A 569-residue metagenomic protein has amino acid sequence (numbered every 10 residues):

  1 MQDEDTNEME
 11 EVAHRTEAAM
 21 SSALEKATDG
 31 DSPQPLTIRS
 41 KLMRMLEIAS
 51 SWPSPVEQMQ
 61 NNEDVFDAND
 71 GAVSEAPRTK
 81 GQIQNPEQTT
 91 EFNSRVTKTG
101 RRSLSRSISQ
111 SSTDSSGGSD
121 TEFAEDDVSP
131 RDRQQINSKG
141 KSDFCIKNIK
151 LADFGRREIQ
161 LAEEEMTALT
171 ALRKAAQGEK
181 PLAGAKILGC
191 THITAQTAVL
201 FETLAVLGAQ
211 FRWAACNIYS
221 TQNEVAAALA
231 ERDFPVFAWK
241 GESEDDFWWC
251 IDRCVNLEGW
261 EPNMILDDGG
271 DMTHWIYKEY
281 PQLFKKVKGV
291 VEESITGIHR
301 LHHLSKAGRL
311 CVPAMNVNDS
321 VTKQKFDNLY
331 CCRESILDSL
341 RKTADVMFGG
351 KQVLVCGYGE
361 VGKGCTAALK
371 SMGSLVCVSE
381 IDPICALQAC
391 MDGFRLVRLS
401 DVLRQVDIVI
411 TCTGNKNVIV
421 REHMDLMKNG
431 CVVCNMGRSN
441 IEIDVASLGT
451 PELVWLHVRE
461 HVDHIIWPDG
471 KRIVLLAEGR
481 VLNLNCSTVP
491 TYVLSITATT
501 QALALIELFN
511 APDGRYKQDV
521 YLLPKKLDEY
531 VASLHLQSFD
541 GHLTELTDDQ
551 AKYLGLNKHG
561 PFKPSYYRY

Functional and structural regions predicted by a protein language model:
M1-S116, D120: Long, low-complexity intrinsically disordered regions in eukaryotic nuclear regulators
N7-M9, A13-T16, F92-V96, G100 (+7 more regions): Rossmann-fold NAD(P)-binding glycine/threonine-rich loop
W52, E91, Q110-D143, L151-A168 (+9 more regions): Adenosine-phosphate binding glycine-rich loop
R133-L182, W213-K351, Y530: Glycine/serine-rich phosphate-binding loop and adjoining beta1-alpha1 elements at the start of nucleotide-handling
C190-A209, Q324-D327, C331-K416: Glycine-rich phosphate/diphosphate-binding loop of Rossmann-like nucleotide-binding domains
V199-L200, E224-A227, W249-C250, H274-P281 (+6 more regions): Short acidic, glycine/serine/threonine-rich loops at helix termini
N217, I381-D382, S439: Residues in the short beta-alpha loop(s) of Rossmann-like NAD(P)-binding domains
G259, N263-L266, G270, D392-G449 (+2 more regions): Rossmann-like NAD(P)-binding element
